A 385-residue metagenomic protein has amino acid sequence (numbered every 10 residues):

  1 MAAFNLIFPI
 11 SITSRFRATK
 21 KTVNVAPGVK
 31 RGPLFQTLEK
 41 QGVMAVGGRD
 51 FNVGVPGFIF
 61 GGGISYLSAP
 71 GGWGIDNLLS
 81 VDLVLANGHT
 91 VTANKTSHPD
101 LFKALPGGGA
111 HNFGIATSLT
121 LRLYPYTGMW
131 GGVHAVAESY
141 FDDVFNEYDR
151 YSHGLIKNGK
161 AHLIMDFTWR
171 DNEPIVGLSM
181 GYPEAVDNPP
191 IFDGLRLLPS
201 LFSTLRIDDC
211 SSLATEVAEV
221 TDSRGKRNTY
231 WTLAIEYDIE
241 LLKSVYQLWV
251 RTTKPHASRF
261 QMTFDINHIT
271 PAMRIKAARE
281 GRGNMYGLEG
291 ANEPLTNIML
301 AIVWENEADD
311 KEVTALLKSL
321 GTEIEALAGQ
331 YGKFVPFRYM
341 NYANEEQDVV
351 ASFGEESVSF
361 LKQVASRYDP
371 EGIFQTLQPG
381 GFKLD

Functional and structural regions predicted by a protein language model:
M1-D385: Soluble FAD-dependent oxygen oxidases
